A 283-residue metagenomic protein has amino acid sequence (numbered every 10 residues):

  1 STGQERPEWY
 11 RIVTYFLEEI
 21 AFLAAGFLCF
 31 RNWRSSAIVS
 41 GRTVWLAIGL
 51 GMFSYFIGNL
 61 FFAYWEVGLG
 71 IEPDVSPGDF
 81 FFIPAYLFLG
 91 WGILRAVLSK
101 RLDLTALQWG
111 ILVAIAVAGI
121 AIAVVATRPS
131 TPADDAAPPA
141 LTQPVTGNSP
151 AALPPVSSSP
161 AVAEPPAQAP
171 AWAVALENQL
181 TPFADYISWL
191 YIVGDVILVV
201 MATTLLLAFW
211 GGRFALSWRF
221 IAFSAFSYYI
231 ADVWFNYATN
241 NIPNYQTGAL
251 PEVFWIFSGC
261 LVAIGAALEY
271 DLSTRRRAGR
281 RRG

Functional and structural regions predicted by a protein language model:
S1-G283: Polytopic alpha-helical membrane-helix bundles and their juxtamembrane interface segments in multi-pass membrane
